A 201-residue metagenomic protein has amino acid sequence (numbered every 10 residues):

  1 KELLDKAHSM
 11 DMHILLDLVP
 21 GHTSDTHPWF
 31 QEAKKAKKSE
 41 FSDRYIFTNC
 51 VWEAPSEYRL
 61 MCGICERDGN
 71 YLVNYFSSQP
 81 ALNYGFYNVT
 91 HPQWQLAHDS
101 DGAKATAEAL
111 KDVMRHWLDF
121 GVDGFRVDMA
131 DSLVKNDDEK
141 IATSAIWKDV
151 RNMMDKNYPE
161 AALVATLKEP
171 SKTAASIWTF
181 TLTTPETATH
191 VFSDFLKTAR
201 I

Functional and structural regions predicted by a protein language model:
K1-E2, M12, L18-P28, M129-S144: Aromatic-lined carbohydrate-binding/catalytic grooves of carbohydrate-active enzymes
L3-V19, W117, V122: Conserved beta-strand->loop/alpha-helix structural units within folded catalytic cores of enzymes with alpha/beta
D25-S132, A145-I201: Alpha-amylase-like alpha-glycosidases and glucanotransferases acting on alpha-linked glucans and related
